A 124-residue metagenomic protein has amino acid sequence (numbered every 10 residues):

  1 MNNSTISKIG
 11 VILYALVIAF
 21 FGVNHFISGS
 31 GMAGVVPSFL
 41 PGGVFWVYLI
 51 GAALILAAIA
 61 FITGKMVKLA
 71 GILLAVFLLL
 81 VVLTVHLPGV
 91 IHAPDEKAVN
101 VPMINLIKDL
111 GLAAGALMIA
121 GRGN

Functional and structural regions predicted by a protein language model:
M1-I27, W46-A52, L56, I62-N124: Extended, low-polarity transmembrane helix blocks
I9, S28-P41: Short juxtamembrane and helix-loop transition motifs at transmembrane-helix boundaries in membrane proteins
